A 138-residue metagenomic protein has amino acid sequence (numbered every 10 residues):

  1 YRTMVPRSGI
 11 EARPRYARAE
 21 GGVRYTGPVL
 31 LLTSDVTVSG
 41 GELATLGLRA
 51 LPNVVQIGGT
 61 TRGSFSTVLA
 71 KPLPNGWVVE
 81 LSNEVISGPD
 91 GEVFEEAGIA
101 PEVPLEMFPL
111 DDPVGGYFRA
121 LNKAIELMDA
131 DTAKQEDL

Functional and structural regions predicted by a protein language model:
Y1-P28, S66-P72, N83-S87, V93-F94: Gly/Ser/Thr-rich loop/hinge elements
R18, L30-V36, E106-V114: Second-shell loop/turn segments in exported
T26, G41-T45, R49, A97 (+1 more regions): Extracytoplasmic/secreted envelope proteins and their assembly/folding machinery, especially bacterial periplasmic
L32-V36, G58-T61, S82-I86: Active-site-proximal beta-strand/loop segments in catalytic clefts of secreted hydrolases
V38, L51-F65: Short, well-structured beta-strand/strand-turn elements
V38-A44, F65-V68, D90: Extracytoplasmic/secreted cell-surface and envelope-processing proteins
S87-L138: Intrinsically disordered, Ser/Thr/Pro/Gly-rich linkers and terminal tails that flank and connect PDZ domains
